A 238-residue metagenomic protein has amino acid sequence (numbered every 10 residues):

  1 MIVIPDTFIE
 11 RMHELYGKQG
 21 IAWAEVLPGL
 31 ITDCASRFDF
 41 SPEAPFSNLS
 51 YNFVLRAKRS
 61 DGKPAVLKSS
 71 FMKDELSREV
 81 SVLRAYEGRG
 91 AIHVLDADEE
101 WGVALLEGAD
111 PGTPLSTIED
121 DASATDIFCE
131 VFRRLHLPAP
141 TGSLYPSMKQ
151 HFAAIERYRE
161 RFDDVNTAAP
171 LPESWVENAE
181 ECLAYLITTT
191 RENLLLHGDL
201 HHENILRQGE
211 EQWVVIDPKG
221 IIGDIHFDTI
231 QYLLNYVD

Functional and structural regions predicted by a protein language model:
M1-E43: Juxta-kinase regulatory segment immediately upstream of eukaryotic protein kinase catalytic domains
A22-C34, L137-G198, Q208: An alpha-helical support segment within catalytic cores of ATP-dependent transferases
P28, S50, D61-L105, T113-L135: A conserved alpha-helical element in kinase catalytic cores
A44-N48: Protein kinase glycine-rich loop
F53: Conserved N-lobe ATP-binding subsite of Hanks-type protein kinase domains, especially the beta3 VAIK lysine
E203-I205: Hydrophobic residue at the +6 position relative to the catalytic HRD Asp in the kinase catalytic loop
R207-D238: Active-site Asp-x-Gly
